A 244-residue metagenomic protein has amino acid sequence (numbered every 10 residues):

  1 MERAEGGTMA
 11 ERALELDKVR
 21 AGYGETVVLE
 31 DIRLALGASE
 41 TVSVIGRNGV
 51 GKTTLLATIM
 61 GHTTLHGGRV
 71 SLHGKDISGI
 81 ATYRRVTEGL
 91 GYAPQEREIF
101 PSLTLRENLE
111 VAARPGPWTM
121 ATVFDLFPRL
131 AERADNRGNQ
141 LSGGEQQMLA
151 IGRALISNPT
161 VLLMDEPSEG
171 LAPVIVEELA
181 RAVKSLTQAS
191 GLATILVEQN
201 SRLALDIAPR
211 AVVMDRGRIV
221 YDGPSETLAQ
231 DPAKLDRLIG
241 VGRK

Functional and structural regions predicted by a protein language model:
I45-R47: The feature captures the beta-strand-to-loop junction immediately N-terminal to the Walker
M60: Helix-to-loop junction immediately C-terminal to a conserved catalytic motif
T64, D76-R97, M120, E132-N136 (+1 more regions): ABC ATPase NBD coupling module
G68-D76, E88, W118, T122-D125 (+1 more regions): Conserved ABC transporter NBD signature motif
A154-L155: ABC ATPase C-loop
L162-E166: Catalytic Walker B motif of ABC-type/P-loop ATPase nucleotide-binding domains
E177-G191: Helical segment within the ABC ATPase nucleotide-binding domain
